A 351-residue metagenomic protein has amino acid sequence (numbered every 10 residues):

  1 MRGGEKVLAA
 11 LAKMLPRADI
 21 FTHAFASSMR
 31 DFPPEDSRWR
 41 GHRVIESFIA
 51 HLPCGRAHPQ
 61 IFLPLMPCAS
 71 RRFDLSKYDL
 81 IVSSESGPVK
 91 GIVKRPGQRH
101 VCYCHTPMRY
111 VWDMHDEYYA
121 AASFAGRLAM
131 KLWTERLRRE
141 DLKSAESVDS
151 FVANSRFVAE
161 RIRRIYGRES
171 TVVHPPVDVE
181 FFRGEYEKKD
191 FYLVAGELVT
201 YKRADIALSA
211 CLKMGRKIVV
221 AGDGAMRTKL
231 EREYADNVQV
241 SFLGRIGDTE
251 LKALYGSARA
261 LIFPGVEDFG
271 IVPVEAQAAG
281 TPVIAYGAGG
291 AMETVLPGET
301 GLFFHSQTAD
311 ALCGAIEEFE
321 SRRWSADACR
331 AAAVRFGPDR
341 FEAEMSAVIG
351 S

Functional and structural regions predicted by a protein language model:
A120-F151, A159-E160: Membrane-proximal helix-turn-helix segments that form the acceptor-binding/catalytic region of lipid-linked
R183-V219: Conserved donor-binding/catalytic core segment of Leloir-type glycosyltransferases
T228-T249: Nucleotide-activated donor-binding/catalytic signature segment of Leloir-type glycosyltransferases, i.e., the conserved
A253-A258, M345: Short alpha-helical donor nucleotide-sugar binding micro-motif in glycosyltransferases
G256-D268, T281: Acidic donor-binding loop of glycosyltransferase active sites
I262, P282-Y286, V295: Short hydrophobic beta-strand element within catalytic cores of glycosyltransferases and related nucleotide-activated
P297-G298, L302-T308, I316-R323: Conserved acidic donor-binding segment of nucleotide-sugar-dependent glycosyltransferases
Q307, S321-G350: A charged, aromatic-enriched C-terminal amphipathic alpha-helix characteristic of glycosyltransferases across folds
